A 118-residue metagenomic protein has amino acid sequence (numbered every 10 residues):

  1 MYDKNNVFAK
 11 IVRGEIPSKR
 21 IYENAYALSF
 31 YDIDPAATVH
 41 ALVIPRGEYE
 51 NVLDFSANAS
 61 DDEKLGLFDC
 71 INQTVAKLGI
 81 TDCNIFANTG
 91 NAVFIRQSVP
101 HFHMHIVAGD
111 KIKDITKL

Functional and structural regions predicted by a protein language model:
M1-L118: HIT superfamily nucleotide-processing domains
